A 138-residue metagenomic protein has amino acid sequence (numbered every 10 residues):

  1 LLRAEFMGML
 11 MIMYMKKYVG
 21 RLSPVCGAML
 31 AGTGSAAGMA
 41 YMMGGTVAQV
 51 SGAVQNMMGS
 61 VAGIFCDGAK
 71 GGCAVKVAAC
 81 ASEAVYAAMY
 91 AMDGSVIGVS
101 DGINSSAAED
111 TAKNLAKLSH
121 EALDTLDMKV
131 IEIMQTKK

Functional and structural regions predicted by a protein language model:
L1-G45, V50, S60-I64: Glycine-rich anion/phosphate-binding loop at the beta-strand->alpha-helix junction
G44-K138: Functionally critical mobile loop/hinge segments
